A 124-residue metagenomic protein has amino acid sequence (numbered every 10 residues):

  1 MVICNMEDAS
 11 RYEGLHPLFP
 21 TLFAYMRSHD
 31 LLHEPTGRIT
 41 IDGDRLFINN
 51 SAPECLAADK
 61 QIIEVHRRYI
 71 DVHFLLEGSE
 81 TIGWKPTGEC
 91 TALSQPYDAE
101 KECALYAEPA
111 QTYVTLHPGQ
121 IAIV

Functional and structural regions predicted by a protein language model:
M1, A58, A92, E100: Residue-level signal for pocket-adjacent positions within structured domains
V2-N50, A57-V65: A short, N-terminal "cap"/entry segment at the start of jelly-roll beta-barrel domains of the cupin/DSBH fold
L46-F47, H73, I121: Structural motif
I48-H66, L76-T91: Conserved short histidine dyad/triad with adjacent acidic residue
R68-E80, P86-G88, P96-Y106, L116: Short, conserved beta-strand element in jelly-roll/cupin
P109-Y113: Short, mixed-charge amphipathic alpha-helical segments
V114-V124: Conserved metal-binding segment of the jelly-roll/cupin
